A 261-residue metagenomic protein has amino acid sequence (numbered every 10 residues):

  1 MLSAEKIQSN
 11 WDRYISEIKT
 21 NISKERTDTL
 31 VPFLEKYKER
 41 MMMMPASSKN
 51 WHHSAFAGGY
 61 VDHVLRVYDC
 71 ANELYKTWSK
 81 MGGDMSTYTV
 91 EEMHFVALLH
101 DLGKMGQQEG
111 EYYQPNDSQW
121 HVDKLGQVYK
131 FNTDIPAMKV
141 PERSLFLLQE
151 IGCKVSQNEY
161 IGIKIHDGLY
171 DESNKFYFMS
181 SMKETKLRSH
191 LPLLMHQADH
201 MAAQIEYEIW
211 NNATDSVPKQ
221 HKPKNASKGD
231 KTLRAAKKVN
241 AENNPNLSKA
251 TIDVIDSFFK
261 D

Functional and structural regions predicted by a protein language model:
M1-A46, D261: Non-catalytic interface/linker regions that flank or bridge core catalytic/transmembrane domains
E35-K38, L65-N72, K76: Amphipathic, well-packed alpha-helical segments that form the structural scaffold of globular domains
N50-F56, D62, L74, G83-T214: Divalent metal-dependent catalytic cores for phosphoryl transfer on phosphate-bearing substrates
P223-K228: Extracellular secretome segments
K231-D261: Short linear clamp-binding motif
